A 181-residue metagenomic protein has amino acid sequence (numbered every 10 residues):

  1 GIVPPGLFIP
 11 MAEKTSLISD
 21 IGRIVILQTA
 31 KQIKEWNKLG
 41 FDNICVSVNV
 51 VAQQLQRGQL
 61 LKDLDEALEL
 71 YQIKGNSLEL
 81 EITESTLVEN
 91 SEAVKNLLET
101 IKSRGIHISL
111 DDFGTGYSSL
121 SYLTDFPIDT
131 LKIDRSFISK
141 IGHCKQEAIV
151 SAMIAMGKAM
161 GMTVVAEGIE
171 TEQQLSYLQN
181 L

Functional and structural regions predicted by a protein language model:
G1-I2, I26-A30, D112: Short acidic-capped amphipathic helix/loop micro-motif used as an active-site/signal-coupling element
P4, Q59-L60, A93-V94, S119 (+1 more regions): Residues at alpha-helix caps and immediate loop-helix transition turns in enzyme cores, especially N- and C-cap
S16-V94, G168: Catalytic core of bacterial c-di-GMP phosphodiesterases, primarily the EAL and HD-GYP domains, capturing alpha-helical
I21-I24, K145-A152: Conserved acetyl-CoA-binding loop-helix of GNAT-fold acetyltransferases
K62-I141, I154-M156, M160-L181: The catalytic core of metal-dependent phosphodiesterases that act on cyclic dinucleotides
